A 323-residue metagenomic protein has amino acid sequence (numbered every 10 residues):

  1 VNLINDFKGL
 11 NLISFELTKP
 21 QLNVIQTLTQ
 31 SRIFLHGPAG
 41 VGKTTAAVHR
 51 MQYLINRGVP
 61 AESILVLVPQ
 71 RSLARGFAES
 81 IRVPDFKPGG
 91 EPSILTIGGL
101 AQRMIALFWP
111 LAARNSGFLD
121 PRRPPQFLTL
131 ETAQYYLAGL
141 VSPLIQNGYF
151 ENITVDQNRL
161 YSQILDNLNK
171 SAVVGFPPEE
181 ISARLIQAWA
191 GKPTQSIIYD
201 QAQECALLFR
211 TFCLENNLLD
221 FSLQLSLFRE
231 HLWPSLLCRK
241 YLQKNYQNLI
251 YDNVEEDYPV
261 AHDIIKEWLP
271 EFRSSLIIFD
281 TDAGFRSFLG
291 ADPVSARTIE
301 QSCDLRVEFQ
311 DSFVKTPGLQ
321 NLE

Functional and structural regions predicted by a protein language model:
L3-Q26, Q30-L35, A46, Q146-I250 (+2 more regions): Accessory N-terminal region flanking or inserted into the helicase ATPase core in nucleic-acid motor proteins
L28, R50-L54, F77, W268: Hydrophobic residues on the short alpha-helix immediately C-terminal to a glycine-rich phosphate/catalytic loop
G37-A39: The conserved Walker
G42-K43: Conserved glycine(s) of the Walker
Y53-E62: Post-Walker A helix-loop "phosphate-sensing" segment adjacent to the P-loop in P-loop NTPases
A61-A172: Conserved P-loop NTPase-based nucleic-acid remodeling module centered on helicase motor cores
V254-Y258, A283: Catalytic acidic motif of RecA-like/P-loop NTPases
D263-E323: Conserved RecA-like helicase ATPase core segment that couples NTP binding/hydrolysis to strand translocation
